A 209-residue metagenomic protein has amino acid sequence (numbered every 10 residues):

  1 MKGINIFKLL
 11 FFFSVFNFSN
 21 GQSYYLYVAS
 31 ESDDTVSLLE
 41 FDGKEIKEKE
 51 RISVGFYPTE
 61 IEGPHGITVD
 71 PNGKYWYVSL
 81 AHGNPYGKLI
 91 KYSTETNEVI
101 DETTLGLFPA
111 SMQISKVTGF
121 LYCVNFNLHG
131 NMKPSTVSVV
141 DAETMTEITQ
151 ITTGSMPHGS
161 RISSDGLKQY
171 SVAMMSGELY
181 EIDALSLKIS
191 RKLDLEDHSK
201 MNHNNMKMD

Functional and structural regions predicted by a protein language model:
M1-G3: N-terminal secretory signal peptides that target proteins for export/translocation
N5-V15: Sec-dependent N-terminal signal peptides
G21-D209: Predominantly soluble domains enriched in secretory-pathway, periplasmic, or organellar proteins
